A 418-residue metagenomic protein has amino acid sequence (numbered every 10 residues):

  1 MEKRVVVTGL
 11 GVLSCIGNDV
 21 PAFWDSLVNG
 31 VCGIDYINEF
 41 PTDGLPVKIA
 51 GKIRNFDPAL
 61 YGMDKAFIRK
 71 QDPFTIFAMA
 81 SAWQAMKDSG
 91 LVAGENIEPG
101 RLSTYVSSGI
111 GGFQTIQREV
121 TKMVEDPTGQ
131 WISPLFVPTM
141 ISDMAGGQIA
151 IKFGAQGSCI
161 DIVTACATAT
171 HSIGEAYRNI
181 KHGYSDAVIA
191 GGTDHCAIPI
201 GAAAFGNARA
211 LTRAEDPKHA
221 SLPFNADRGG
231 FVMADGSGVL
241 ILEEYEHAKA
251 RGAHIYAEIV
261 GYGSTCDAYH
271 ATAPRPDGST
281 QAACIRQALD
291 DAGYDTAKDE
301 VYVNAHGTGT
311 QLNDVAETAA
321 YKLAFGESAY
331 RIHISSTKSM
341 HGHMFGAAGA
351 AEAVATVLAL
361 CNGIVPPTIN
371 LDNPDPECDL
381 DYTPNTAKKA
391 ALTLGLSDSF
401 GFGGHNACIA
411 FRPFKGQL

Functional and structural regions predicted by a protein language model:
M1-F67, E246-E258, V354-I369, R412-L418: ACP-dependent fatty acid/polyketide chain-elongation machinery
R4-T8, C32-Y36, D216-Y294, V301-Y302 (+1 more regions): Condensing-enzyme catalytic core mediating Claisen C-C bond formation in acyl metabolism
V7, A22, V28-T164, T193-A202 (+1 more regions): Conserved beta-ketoacyl condensing-enzyme motif
G9, L27, A82, T104 (+10 more regions): Conserved small-residue
V12-G17, K65-W83, W131-I141, C159-G174 (+4 more regions): Active-site pocket-shaping loop/turn-to-helix segments
A78-L91, S142-A145, A150-A155, C159-D194 (+3 more regions): Active-site-proximal alpha-helical scaffold in enzymes
V124-S133, G174, R178, H195-A250 (+3 more regions): Glycine-/small-residue-rich "gating" segment that lines the acyl/pantetheine channel and substrate pocket
Y184-G229, Y262-P276, A305-D314, R331-D381: Acyl-CoA/ACP chain-elongation machinery
